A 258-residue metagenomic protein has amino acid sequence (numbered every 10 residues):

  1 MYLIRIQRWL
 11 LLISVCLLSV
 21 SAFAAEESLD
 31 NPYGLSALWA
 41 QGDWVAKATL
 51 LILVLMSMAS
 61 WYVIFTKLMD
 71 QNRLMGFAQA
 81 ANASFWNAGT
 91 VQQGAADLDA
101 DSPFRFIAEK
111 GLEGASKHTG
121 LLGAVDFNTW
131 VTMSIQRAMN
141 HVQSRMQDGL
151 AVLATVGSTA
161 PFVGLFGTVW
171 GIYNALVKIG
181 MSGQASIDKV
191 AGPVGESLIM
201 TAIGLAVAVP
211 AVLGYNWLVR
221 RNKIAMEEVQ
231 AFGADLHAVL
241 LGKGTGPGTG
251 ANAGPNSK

Functional and structural regions predicted by a protein language model:
M1-A25: N-terminal secretory/membrane targeting signals
L3-L11, G42-N87: Transmembrane alpha-helix/interfacial motif
R8, G157, I203-V207: Hydrophobic alpha-helical transmembrane segments of integral membrane proteins, especially lipid-exposed positions
E27-S28, N72-S186, L213-K258: Predominantly long cytosolic amphipathic alpha-helical stalk/bundle segments
N31-A59, L198-I203, A208: Hydrophobic single transmembrane helices highlighted by the model
D43, W61, G94, A108 (+3 more regions): Residue-level signature of catalytic and energy-coupling elements of molecular machines, predominantly ATP/GTP-dependent
D188-Y215: Pore-lining and gate-forming transmembrane alpha-helices of multi-pass membrane transport proteins
